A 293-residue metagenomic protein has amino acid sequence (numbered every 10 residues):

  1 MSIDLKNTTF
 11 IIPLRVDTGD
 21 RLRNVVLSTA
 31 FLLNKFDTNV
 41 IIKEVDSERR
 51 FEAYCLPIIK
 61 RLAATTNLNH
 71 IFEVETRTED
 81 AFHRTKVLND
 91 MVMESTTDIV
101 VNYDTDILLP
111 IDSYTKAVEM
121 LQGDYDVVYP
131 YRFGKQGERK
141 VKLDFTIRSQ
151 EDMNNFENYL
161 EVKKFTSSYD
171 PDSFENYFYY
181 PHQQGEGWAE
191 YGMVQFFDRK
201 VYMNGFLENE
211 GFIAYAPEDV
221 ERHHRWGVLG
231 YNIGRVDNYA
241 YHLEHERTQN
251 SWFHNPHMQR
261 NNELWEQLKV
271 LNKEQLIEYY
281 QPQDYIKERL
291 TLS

Functional and structural regions predicted by a protein language model:
M1-F31: N-proximal low-complexity "stem/linker" segments adjacent to membrane-targeting elements
L5, R21-N24, Q183-Q184, A189-Y191 (+1 more regions): C-terminal catalytic/acceptor-binding lobe
L5, S95-D98, G123: Active-site acidic short loop of glycosyltransferases
N7-I11, N39, E221: Cell-envelope/extracellular polymer assembly enzymes that use nucleotide-activated donors
K43-I58, I107: A conserved acidic beta->alpha catalytic loop
F51-E94: Active-site-proximal specificity loops/subdomain of glycosyltransferases
D98-P110: Short beta-strand-to-loop acidic/aromatic patch adjacent to the donor-nucleotide binding site
P110-E210: Conserved catalytic core of nucleotide-sugar-dependent glycosyltransferases
